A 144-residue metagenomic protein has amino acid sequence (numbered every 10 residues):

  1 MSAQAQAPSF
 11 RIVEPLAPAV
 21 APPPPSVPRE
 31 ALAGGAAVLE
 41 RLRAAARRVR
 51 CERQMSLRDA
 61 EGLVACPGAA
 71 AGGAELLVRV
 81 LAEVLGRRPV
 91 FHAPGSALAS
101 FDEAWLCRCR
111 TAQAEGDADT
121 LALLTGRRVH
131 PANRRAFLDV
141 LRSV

Functional and structural regions predicted by a protein language model:
S2-V144: C-terminal-biased regions
